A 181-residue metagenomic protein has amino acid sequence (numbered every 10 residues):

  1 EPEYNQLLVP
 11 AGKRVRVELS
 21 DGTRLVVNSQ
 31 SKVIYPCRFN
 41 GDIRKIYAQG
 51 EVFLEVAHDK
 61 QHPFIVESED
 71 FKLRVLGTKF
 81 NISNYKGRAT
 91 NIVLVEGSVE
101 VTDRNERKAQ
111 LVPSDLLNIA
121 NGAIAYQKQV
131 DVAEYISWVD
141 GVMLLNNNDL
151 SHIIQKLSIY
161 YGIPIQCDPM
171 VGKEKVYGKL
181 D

Functional and structural regions predicted by a protein language model:
E1-D181: A residue-level detector for the "anchor" residue at the start of short, highly conserved motifs
